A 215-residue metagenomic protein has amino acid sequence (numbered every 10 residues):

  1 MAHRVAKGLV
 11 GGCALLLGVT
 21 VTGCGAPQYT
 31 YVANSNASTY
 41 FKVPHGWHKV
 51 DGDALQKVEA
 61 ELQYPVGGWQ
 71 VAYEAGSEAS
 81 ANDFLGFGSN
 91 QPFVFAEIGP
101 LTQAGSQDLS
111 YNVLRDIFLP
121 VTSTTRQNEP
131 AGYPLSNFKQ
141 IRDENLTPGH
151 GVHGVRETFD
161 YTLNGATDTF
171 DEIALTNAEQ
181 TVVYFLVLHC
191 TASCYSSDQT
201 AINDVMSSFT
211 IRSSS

Functional and structural regions predicted by a protein language model:
M1-C13: Bacterial N-terminal signal peptides that target proteins for export
V19-G23: C-terminal motif of bacterial Sec signal peptides marking the signal peptidase cleavage site
G25-P27: Bacterial signal peptide processing site
Y29-K42, T125-E129: Short aromatic-glycine motifs in intrinsically disordered, low-complexity regions
N36-E59: Proline-anchored loop/turn motifs at beta-strand termini and strand-loop-strand connectors
K42, V113, T200-D204: Extracytoplasmic/secreted proteins, especially bacterial periplasmic and envelope-associated proteins
W47, T181-S215: Surface-exposed amphipathic alpha-helical segments
A54-T176: Conserved polar/disulfide-associated segments of primarily extracytoplasmic proteins
